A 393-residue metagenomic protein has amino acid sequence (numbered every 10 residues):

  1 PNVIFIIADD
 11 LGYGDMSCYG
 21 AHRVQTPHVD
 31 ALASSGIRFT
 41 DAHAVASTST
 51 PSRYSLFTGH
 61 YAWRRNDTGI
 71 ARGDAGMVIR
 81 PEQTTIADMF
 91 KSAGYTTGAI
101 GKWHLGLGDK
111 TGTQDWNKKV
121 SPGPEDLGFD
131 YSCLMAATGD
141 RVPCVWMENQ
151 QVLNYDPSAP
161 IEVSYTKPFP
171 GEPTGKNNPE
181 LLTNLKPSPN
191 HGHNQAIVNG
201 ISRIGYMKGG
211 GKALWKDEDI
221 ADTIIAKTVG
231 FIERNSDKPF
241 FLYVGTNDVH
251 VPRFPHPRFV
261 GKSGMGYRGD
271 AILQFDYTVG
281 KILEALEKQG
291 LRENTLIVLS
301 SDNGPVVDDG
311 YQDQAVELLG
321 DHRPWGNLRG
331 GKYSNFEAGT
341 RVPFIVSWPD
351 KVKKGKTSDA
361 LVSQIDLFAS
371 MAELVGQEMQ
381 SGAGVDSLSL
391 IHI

Functional and structural regions predicted by a protein language model:
P1-I391: Formylglycine-dependent sulfatase
